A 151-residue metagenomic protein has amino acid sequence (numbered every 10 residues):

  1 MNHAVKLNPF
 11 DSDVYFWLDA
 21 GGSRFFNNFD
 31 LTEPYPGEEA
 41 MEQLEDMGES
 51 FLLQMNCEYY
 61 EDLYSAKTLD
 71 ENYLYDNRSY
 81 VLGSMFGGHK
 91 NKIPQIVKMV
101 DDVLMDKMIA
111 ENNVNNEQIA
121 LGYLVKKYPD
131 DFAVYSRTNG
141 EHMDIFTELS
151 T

Functional and structural regions predicted by a protein language model:
M1-L53: GT-A fold catalytic core of metal-dependent nucleotide-sugar glycosyltransferases, centered on the diacidic
V5, S12-V14, L44, S50-L53 (+4 more regions): Aromatic-residue detector
G22-R24, K67-T151: Catalytic core and acceptor-binding pocket of nucleotide-sugar-dependent glycosyltransferases
T32-D76, Q95: Extended hydrophobic/aromatic segments used for targeting, binding, or gating
